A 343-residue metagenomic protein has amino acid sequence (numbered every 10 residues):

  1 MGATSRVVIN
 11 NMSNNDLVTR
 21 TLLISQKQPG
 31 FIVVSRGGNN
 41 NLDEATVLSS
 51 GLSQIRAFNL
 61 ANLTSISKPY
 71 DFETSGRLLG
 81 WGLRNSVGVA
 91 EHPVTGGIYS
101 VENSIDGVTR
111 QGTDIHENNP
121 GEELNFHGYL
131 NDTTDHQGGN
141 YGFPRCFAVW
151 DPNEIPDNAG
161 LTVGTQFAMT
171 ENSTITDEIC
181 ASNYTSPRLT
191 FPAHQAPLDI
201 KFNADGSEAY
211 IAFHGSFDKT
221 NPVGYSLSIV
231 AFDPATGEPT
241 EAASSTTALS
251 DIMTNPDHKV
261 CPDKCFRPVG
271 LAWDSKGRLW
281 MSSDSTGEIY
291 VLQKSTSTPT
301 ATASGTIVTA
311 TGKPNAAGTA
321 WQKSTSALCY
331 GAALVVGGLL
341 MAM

Functional and structural regions predicted by a protein language model:
M1-Q26: Asp-box/WD-like beta-propeller blade repeats and closely related beta-sheet repeat scaffolds
A3-V8, S65, S75-R77, S245-S250 (+1 more regions): Predominantly a core beta-strand signature of beta-propeller blades across repeat-based propeller domains
M12-T21, L79-G82, F191-P192, K259-F266: Short glycine-/Asp-/Thr-/Trp-enriched loop segments that recur within the blades of beta-propeller repeat domains
G30-V34, I98-S100, A209-I211, R278-M281: Hydrophobic beta-strand segments that make up the repeating blades of beta-propeller and related beta-repeat
G38-N40, S53-E73, R84-N85, A90-T254 (+2 more regions): Beta-propeller domain segments
P120, V269-A301: Blade-level signature of beta-propeller repeat domains, shared across WD40, Kelch, NHL, RCC1 and BNR/Asp-box propellers
T296-G318: C-terminal low-complexity, Ser/Thr- and acidic/Pro-rich disordered "stalk" regions positioned immediately N-terminal
N315-M343: Cleavable C-terminal sorting propeptides in eukaryotic secreted/cell-surface proteins
